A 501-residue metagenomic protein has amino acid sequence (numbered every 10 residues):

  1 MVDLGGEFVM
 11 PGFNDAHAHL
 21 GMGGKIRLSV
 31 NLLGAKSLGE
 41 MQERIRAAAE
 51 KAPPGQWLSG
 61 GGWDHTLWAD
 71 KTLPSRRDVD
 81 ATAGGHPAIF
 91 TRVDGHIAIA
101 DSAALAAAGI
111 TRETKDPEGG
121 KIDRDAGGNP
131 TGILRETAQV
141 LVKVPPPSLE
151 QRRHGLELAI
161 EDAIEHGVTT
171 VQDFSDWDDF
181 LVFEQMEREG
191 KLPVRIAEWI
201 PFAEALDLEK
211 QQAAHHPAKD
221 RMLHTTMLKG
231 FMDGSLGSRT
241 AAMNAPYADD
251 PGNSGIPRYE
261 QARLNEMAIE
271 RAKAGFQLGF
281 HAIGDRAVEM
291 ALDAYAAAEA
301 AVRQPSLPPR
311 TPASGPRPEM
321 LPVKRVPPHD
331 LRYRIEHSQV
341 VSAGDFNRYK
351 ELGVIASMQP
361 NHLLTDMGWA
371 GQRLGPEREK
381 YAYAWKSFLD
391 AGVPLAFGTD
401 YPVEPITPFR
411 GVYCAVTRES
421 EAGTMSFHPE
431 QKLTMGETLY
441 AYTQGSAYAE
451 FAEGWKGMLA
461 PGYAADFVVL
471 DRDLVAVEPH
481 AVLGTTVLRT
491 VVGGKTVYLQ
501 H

Functional and structural regions predicted by a protein language model:
M1-Q211, T226, G230-M290, P327 (+4 more regions): Divalent metal-binding segments
M22-G24, A108-G109, G344, M358 (+2 more regions): Activation segment
G120, V194, L223, R410 (+1 more regions): Change "...and in nucleic-acid phosphodiester-cleaving endonucleases..." to "...and in nucleic-acid processing enzymes
H154, I269-G279, R286-R303, V326-Y333 (+5 more regions): His/Asp/Glu-enriched, well-ordered alpha-helical/loop segment that forms or immediately abuts the divalent-metal
E187-G190, A213-D220, Y349-G353: Acidic (Asp/Glu)-rich catalytic clusters
M227, Q500-H501: Short, solvent-exposed mixed-charge patches
A301-P327: Intrinsic disorder/low-complexity segments
